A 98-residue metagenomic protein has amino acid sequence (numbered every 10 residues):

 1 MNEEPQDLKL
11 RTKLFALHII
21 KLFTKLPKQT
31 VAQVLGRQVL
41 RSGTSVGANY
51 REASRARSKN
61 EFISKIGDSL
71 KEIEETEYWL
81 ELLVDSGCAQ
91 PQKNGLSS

Functional and structural regions predicted by a protein language model:
M1-S98: Amphipathic alpha-helical assembly/interaction segments
